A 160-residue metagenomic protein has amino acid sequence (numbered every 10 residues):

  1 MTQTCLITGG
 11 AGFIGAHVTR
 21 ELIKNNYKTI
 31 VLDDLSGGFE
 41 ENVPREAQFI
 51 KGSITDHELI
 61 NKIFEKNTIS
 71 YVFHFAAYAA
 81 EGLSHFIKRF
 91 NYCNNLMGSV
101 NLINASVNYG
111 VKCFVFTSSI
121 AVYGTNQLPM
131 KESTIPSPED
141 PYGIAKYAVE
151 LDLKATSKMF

Functional and structural regions predicted by a protein language model:
M1-F160: N-terminal Rossmann-like NAD(P)+-binding domain of SDR-like oxidoreductases, especially those catalyzing
